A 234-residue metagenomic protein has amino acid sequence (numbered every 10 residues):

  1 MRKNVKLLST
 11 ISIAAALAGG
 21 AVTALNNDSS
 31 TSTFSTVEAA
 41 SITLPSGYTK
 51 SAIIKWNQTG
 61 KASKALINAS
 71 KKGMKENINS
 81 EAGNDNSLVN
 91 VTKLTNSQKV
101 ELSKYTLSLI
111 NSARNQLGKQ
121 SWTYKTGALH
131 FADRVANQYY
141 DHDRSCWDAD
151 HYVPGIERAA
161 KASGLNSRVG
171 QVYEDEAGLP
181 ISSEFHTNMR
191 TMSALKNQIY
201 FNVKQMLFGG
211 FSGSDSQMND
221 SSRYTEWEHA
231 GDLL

Functional and structural regions predicted by a protein language model:
M1-A40: Gram-positive Sec-dependent secretion signals
K3, L25-N27, W147-A149, L165 (+1 more regions): Intrinsic-disorder/low-complexity regions
S35, I110, A128, S221-S222: Generic detector of short, well-ordered, non-transmembrane alpha-helical segments enriched in hydrophobic residues
E38-W56, R158-L234: A well-ordered secondary-structure block
L44-V172, A230: Short, well-ordered surface patches within globular domains
